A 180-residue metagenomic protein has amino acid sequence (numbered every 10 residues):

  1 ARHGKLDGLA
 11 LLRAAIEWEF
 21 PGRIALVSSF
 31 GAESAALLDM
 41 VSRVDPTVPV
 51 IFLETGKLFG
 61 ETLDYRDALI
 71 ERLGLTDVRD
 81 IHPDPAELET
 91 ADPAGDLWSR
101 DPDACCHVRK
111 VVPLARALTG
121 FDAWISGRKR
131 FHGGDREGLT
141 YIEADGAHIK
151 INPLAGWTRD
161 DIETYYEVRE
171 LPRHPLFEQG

Functional and structural regions predicted by a protein language model:
A1-G180: Nucleotide-activated chemistry modules centered on ATP-dependent adenylation/adenylyltransferase
